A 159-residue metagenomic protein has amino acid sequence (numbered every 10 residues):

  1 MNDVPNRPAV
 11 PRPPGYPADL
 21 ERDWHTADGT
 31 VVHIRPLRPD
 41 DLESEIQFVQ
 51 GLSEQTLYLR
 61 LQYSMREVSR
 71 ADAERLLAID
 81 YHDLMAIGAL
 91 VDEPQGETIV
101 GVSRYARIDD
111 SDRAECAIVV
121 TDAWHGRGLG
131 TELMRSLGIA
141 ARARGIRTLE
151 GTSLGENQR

Functional and structural regions predicted by a protein language model:
M1-R159: Long, contiguous binding/interaction regions
